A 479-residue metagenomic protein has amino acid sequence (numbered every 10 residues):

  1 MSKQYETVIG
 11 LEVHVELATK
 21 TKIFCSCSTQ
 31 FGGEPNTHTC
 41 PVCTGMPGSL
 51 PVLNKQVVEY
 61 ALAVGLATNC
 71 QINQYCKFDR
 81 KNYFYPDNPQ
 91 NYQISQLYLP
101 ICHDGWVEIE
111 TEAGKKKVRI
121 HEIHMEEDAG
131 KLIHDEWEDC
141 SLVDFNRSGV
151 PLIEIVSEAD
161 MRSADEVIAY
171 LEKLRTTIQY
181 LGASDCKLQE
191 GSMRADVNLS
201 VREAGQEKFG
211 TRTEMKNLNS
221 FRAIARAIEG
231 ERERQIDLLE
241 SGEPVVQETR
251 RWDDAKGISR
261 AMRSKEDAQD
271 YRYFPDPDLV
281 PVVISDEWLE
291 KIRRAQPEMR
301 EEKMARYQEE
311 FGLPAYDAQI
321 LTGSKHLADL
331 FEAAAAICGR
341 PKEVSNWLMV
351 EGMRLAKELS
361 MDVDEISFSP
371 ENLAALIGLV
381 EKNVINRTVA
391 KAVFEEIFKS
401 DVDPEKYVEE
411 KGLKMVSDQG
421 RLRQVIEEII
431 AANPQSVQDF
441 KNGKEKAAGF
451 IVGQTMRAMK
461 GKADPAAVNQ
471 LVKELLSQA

Functional and structural regions predicted by a protein language model:
M1-E298, A315, A336-R340: Basic, nucleic-acid-interacting segments
K3, F145-V150, L188-A195, A204-E207 (+1 more regions): C-terminal non-catalytic interaction appendages of large macromolecular assemblies
K3, G312, A335-V344, V384-I385 (+1 more regions): Structural motif
A18, N198, R202, E233 (+8 more regions): Amphipathic alpha-helical core segments of compact helical bundles
E190-E203, Y271, Q308-L330, P341-E358 (+3 more regions): Core structural elements
W288-A295, E332-G339, L373-I385: Extended, non-catalytic structural segments that build the interaction scaffolds of large macromolecular assemblies
I337-C338, V344, G352-S367, A375-V380 (+1 more regions): M16/insulysin-pitrilysin zinc metalloprotease superfamily fold
V363-A374, G378, R387-R457: Strongly charged, low-complexity linkers/loops
